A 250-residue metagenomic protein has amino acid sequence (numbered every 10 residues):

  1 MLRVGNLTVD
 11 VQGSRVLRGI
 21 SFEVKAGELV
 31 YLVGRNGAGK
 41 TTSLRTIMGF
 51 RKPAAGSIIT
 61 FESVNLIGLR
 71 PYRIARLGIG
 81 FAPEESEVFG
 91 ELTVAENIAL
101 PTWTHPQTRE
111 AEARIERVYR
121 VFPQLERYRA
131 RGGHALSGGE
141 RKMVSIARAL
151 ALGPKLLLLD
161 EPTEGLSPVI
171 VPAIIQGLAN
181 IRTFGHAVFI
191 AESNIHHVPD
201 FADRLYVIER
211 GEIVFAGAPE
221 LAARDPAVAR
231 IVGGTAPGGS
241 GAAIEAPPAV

Functional and structural regions predicted by a protein language model:
V33-R35: The feature captures the beta-strand-to-loop junction immediately N-terminal to the Walker
M48: Helix-to-loop junction immediately C-terminal to a conserved catalytic motif
G56-N65, L77, E110-I115: Conserved ABC transporter NBD signature motif
R120, R204-E212, A216, L221-V250: C-terminal boundary and immediately downstream tail of ABC-type ATPase nucleotide-binding domains
G132-L136, E140: Conserved ABC ATPase signature
A149-L150: ABC ATPase C-loop
L157-E161: Catalytic Walker B motif of ABC-type/P-loop ATPase nucleotide-binding domains
